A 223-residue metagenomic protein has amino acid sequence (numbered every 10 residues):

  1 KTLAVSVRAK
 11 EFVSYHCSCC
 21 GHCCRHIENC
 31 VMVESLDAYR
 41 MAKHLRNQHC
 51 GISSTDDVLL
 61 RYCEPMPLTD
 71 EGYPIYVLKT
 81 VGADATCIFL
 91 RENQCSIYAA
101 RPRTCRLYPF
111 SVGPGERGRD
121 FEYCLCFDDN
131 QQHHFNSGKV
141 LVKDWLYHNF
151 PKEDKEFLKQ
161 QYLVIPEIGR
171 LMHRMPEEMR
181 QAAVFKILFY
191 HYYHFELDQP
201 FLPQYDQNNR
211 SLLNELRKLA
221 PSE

Functional and structural regions predicted by a protein language model:
K1-E223: Short loop/turn segments that flank or connect secondary-structure elements
